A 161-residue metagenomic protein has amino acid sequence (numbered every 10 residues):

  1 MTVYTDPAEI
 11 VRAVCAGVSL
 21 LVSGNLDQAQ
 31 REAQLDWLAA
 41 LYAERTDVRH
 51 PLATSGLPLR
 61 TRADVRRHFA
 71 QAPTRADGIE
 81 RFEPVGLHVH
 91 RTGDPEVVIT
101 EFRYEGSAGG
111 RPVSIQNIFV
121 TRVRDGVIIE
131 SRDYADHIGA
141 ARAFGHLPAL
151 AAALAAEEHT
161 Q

Functional and structural regions predicted by a protein language model:
M1, A29, S55-G56, S131: Short N-terminal micro-motifs specific to bacterial/archaeal maturation and metal-cluster initiation sites
M1-A40, E44, L150-Q161: Short, low-complexity N-terminal intrinsically disordered segments enriched in polar/charged residues
M1-E9, P73-Q161: A beta-strand edge to alpha-helix "cap/lid" segment located at domain peripheries
A16-Q30, G56-L59, T74-G78, V98-E101: Short, mixed-charge, low-aromatic patches
S19, P51, D136: Flexible loop residues that form catalytic and substrate-binding hotspots at small-molecule/glycan-binding clefts
D27, E32, P58-L59, T92 (+2 more regions): Alpha-helical interaction segments
Q34-E96: A solvent-exposed, acidic/Ser-Thr-rich amphipathic alpha-helical stretch
